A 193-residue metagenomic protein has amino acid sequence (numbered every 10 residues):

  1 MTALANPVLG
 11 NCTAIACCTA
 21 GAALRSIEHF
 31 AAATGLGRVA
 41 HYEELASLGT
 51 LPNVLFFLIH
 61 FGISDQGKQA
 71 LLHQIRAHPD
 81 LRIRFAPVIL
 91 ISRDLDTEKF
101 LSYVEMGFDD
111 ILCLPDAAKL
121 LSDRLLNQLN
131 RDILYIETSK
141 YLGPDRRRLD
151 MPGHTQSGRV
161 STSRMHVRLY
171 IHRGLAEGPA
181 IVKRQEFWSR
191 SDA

Functional and structural regions predicted by a protein language model:
T2-A31, F57: Conserved acidic segment of CheY-like receiver
A20, P87-D96, D116-A118: Short beta-alpha junction loops
L24, E44-R84, S92: Conserved phosphotransfer microenvironments
G35-E44: Short hydrophobic/Thr-rich beta-strand motif most characteristic of the beta2 strand and flanking loop of CheY-like
A70, D94-D110: Alpha4 helix (beta4-alpha4-beta5 surface) of REC/receiver domains from two-component response regulators
D116-L125, E137: C-terminal output helix
N130-D192: CheY-like receiver
